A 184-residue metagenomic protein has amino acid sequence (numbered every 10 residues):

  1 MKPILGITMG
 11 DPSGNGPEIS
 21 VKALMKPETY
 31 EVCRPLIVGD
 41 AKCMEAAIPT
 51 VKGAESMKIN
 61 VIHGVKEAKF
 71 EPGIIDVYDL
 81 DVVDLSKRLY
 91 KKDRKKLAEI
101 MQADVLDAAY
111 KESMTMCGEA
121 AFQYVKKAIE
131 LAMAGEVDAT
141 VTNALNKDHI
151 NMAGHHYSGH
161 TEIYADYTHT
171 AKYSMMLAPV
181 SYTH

Functional and structural regions predicted by a protein language model:
M1-T161: Contiguous, glycine/small-aliphatic-enriched amphipathic segments in soluble metabolic enzymes
M152-V180: Short, acidic/small-residue loops that bind anionic groups at enzyme active sites
T183-H184: Conserved small/polar residues in nucleotide/adenosyl-binding loops
